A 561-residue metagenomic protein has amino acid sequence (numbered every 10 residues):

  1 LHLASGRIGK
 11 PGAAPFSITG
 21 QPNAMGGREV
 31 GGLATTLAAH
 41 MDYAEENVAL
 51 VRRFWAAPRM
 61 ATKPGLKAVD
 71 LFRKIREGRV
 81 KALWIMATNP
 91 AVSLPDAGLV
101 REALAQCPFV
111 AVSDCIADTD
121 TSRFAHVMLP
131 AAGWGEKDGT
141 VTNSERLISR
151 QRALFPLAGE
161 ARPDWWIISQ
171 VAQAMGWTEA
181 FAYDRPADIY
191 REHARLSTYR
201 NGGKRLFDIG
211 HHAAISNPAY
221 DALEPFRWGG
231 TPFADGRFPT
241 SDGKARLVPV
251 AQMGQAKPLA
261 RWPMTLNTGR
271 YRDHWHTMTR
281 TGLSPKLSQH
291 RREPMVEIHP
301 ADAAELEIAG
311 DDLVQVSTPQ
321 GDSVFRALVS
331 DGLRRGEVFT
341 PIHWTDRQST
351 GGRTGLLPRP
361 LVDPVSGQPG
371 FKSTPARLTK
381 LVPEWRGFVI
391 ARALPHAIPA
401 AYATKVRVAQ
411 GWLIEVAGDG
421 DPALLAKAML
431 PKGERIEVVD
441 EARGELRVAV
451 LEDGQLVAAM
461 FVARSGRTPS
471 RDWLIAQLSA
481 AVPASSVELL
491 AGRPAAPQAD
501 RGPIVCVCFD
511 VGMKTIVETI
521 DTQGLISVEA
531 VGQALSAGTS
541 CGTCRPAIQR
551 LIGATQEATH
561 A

Functional and structural regions predicted by a protein language model:
L1-K137, V171, M175, R227 (+3 more regions): Catalytic alpha/large subunits of respiratory electron-transfer oxidoreductases, centered on bis-MGD molybdoenzymes
G9-I18, E179-P186, E529: Flexible, glycine/charged-enriched surface loops at secondary-structure junctions
P22-G26, P90-P95, D118-T121, E136-G139 (+10 more regions): Flexible loop/turn segments at secondary-structure boundaries
G27-L33, D188-S284: Long, low-complexity segments enriched in small/aliphatic residues
P130-A132, E136, R146-A158, L283: Short beta-alpha connecting loops at secondary-structure transitions that line or flank enzyme active sites
L157-E160, D164-I215, T277, T281-E297 (+2 more regions): Long, contiguous, secondary-structure-rich segments that constitute the structural scaffold of globular domains
G367, K372-P375, T379-A561: Rossmann-like nucleotide/phosphate-binding core characteristic of flavoprotein oxidoreductases
